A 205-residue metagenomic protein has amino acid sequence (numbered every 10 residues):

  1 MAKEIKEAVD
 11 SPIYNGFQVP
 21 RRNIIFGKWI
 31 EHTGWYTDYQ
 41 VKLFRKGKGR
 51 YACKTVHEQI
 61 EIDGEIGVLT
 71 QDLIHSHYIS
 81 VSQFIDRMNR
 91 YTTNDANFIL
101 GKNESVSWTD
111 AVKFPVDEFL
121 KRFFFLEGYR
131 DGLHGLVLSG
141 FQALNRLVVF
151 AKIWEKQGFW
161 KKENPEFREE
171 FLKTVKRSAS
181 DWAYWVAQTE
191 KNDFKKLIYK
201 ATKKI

Functional and structural regions predicted by a protein language model:
M1-W160, R168: Catalytic-site signature of metal-activated, phosphate-bearing donor transferases, centered on the GT-A/GT-A-like
W160-I205: Long, positively charged, glycine-interspersed low-complexity recognition regions
